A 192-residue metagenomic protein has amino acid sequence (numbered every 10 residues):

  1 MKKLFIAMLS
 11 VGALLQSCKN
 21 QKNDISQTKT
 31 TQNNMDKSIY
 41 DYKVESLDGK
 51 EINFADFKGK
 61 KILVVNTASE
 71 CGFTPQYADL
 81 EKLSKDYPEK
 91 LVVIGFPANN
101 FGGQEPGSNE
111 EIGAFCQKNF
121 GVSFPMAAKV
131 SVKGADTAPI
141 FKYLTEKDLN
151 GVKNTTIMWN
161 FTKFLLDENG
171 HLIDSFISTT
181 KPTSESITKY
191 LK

Functional and structural regions predicted by a protein language model:
M1-L4, N20: Positively charged n-region of N-terminal signal peptides that target proteins for export
L4-G12: Sec-dependent N-terminal signal peptides
L15-S17: C-terminal motif of bacterial Sec signal peptides marking the signal peptidase cleavage site
N23-A55, A138-P139: N-terminal "domain-start" segment that seeds a small globular fold
K60-K61, E70, T74-N99, Q117-F120: Conserved helix-turn-beta segment immediately C-terminal to the redox Cys motif in thioredoxin-like folds
L91-G107, S123-G134: Thiol-based oxidoreductase modules, predominantly thioredoxin-like and allied folds used for disulfide exchange
E110-W159: Short, internal strand/loop/helix patches that form the active-site neighborhood or redox-interaction surface
P139-K142, E146-K192: Thiol-/selenol-based redox modules, centered on thioredoxin-like and closely related oxidoreductase domains
